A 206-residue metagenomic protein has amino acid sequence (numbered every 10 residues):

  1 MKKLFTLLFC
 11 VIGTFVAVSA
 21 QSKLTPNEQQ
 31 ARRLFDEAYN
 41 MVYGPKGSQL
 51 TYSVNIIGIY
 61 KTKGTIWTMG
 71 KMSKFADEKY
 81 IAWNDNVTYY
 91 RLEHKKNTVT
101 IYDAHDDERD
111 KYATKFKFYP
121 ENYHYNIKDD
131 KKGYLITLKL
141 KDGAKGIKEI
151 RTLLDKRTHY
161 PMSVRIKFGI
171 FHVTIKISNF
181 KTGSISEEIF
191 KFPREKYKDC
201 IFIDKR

Functional and structural regions predicted by a protein language model:
K2-L8: Sec-dependent signal peptide recognition, specifically the positively charged N-region followed immediately by
F5, V16-Y60, R194-R206: N-terminal leader/targeting segments and the immediate start of mature chains
S22-N27, D130-K132, D142-K148, R157-R206: Non-transmembrane domains of secretory- and envelope-associated proteins
G44, I66-K74, W83-Y89, D130-K131 (+2 more regions): Short, solvent-exposed coil/turn segments at beta-strand boundaries
K46-Y52, T62-I66, K148, V164: One face of beta-strands
T51-N55, S73-E78, I136-G143, S163-K167: Short beta-strand segments that buttress and anchor functional surface loops
K63-D110, F168-V173: An acidic-aromatic
Y90-G143: Surface-exposed, polar helix/loop patches in the mature regions of secreted/periplasmic/lumenal proteins that form
